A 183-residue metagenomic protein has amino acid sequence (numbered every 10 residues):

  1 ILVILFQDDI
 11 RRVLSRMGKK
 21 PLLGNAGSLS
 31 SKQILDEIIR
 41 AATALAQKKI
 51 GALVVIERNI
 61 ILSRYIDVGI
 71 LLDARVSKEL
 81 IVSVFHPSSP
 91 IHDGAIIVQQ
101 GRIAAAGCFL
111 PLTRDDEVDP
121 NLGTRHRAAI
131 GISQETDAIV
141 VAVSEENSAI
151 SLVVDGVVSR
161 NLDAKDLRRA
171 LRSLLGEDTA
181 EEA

Functional and structural regions predicted by a protein language model:
I1-L5: Hydrophobic alpha-helical transmembrane segments of multi-pass integral membrane proteins
F6-Q7, V13-A183: Divalent-cation
